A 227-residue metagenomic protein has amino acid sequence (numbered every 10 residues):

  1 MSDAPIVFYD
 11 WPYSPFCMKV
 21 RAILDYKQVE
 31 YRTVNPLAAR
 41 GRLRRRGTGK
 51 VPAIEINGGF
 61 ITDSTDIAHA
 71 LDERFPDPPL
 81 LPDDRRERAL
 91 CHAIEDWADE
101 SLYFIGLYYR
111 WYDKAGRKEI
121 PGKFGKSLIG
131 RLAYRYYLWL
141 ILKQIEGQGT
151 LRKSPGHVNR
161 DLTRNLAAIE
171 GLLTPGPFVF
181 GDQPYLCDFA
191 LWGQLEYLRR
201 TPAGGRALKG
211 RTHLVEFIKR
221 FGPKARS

Functional and structural regions predicted by a protein language model:
M1-R131: GST-like domain detector, emphasizing the conserved glutathione-binding G-site in the N-terminal thioredoxin-like
Q28, P202, F221-G222: Short, flexible coil/linker elements and helix-boundary hinge sites characteristic of intrinsically disordered
Y103-H213: GST-like fold's C-terminal all-alpha helical module
L214-G222: Intrinsically disordered, low-complexity polar regions and short flexible loop motifs
